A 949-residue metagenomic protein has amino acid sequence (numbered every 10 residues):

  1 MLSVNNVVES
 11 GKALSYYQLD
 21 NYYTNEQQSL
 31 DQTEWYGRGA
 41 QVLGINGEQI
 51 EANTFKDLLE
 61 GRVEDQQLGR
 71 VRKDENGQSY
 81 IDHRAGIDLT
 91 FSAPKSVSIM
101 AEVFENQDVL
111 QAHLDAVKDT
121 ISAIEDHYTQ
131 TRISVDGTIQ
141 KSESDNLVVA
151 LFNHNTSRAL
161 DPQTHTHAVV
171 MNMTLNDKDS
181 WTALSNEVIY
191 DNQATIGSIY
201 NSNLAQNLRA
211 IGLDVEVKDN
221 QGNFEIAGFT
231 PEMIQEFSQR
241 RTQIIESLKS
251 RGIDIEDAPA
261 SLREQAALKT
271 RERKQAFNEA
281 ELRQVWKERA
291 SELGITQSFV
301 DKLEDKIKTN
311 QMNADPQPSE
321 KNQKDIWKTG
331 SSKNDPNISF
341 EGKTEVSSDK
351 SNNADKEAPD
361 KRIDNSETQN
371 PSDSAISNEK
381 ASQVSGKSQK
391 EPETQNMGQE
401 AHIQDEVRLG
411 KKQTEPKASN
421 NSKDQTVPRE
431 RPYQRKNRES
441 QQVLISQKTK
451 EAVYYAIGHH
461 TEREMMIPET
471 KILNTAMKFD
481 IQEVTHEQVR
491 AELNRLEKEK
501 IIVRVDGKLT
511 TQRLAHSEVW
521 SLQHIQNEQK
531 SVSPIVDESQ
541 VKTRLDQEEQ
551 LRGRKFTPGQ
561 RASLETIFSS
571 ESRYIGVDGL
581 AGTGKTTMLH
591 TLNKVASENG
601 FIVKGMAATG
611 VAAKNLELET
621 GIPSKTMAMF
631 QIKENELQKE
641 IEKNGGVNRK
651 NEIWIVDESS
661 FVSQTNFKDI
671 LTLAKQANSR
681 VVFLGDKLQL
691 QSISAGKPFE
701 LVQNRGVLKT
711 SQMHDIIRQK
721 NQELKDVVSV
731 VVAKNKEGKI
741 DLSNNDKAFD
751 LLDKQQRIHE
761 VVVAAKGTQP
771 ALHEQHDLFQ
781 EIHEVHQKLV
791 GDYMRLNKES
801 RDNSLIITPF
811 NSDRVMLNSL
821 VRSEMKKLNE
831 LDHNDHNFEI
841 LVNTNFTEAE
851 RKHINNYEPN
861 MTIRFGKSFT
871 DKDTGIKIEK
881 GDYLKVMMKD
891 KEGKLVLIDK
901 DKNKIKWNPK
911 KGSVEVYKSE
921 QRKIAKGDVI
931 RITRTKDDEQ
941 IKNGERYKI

Functional and structural regions predicted by a protein language model:
M1-I326, G330, E341, D405 (+8 more regions): Intrinsically disordered, flexible peripheral segments
L30, A116-I124, S202-N203, I234-F237 (+6 more regions): ATP-hydrolysis module of ASCE/P-loop NTPase motor domains, specifically the Walker B Asp-Glu catalytic pair
S92-L110, K178-Y190, A456-T461, D506-K508 (+5 more regions): Short hinge/gating elements
Q317, Q323-T426: Long, intrinsically disordered, low-complexity tracts enriched in Ser/Thr with interspersed Pro and often acidic
I472, R573-A748: ASCE P-loop NTPase helicase motor core
K478-Q540: Interdomain "pre-motor" coupling segment immediately N-terminal to P-loop NTPase/helicase cores
W520, V532, V536-D537, T543-E549 (+4 more regions): Conserved helicase motor core of P-loop NTPases
G553-E571: N-terminal pre-P-loop "Q-motif" helix
